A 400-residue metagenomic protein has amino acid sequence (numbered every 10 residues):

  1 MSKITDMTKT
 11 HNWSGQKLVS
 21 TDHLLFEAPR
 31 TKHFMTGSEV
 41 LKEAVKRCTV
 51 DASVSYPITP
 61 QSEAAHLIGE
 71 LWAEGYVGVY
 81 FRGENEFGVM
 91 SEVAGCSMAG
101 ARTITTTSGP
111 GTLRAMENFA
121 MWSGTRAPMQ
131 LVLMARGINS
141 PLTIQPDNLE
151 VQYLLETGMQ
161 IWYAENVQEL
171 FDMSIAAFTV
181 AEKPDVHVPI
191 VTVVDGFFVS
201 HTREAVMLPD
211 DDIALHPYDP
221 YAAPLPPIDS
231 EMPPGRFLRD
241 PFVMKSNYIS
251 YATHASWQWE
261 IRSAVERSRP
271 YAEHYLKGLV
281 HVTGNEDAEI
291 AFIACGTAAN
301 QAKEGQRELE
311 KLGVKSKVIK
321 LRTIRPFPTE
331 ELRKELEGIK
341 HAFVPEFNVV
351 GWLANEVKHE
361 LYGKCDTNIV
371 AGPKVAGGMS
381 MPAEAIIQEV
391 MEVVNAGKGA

Functional and structural regions predicted by a protein language model:
S2-I161, I175, D195, M381-V394 (+1 more regions): Thiamine diphosphate
T36-L41, E266-I290, K303: Glycine-/acidic-rich phosphate or pyrophosphate-binding loops and their flanking alpha/beta elements
R136-G137, V194-H201, G296-A298, V349 (+1 more regions): Glycine-rich beta-alpha junction loops
I161-P220, F347, E384-A400: Structural signature of the thiamine diphosphate
P189-V282: Conformationally flexible catalytic loops at phosphate/diphosphate-handling active centers
A291-A302, L309: C-terminal substrate/ligand-recognition segments
A302-E335: Generic long, charged, amphipathic alpha-helical segments
P345-A400: Peripheral docking tails and interdomain loops at the edges of cofactor- or intermediate-handling domains
